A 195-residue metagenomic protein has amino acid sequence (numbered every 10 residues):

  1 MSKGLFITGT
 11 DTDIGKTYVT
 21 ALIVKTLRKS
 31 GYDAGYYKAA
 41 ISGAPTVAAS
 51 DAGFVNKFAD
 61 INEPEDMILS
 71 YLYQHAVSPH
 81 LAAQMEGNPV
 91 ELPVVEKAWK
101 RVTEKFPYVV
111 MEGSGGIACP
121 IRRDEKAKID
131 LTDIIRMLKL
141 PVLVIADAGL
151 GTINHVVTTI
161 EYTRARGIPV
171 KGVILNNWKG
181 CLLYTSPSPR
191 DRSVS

Functional and structural regions predicted by a protein language model:
S2-L5: Extreme N-terminal starter segment of soluble prokaryotic enzymes
K16: Conserved lysine of the Walker
V19: Hydrophobic positions on the alpha1 helix immediately C-terminal to the Walker A/P-loop
L22-P89: N-terminal phosphate/diphosphate-binding loop that engages ATP/GTP or pyrophosphate donors across diverse enzyme folds
P79-I121: Phosphate-binding/switch loop-helix module in NTP-utilizing enzymes
A127-D147: Inter-motif core of Ras-like GTPase G domains
V173-L182: G-domain G4 guanine-recognition motif of GTPases
Y184-D191: Conserved small/polar residues in nucleotide/adenosyl-binding loops
